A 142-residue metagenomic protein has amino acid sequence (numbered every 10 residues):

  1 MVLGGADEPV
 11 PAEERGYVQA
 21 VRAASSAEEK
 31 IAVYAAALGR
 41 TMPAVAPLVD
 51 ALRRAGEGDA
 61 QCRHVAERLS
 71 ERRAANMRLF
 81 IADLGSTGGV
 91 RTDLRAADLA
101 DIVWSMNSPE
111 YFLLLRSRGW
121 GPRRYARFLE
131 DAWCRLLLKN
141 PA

Functional and structural regions predicted by a protein language model:
M1-P43, A100: Hydrophobic alpha-helical connector segments
V2, R53, G119: Short, flexible helix/strand-to-coil boundary loops that buttress conserved ligand/catalytic motifs in alpha/beta
D7, A74, N107-Y111, L137: Short alpha-helix boundary/capping elements
R15-Q19, R53-A60, L94: Short linear capping/connector segments at secondary-structure termini
Y17, V49-L52, F112-L115: Generic hydrophobic alpha-helical segments
A32-R53, A60-T87, A97-D101, R127 (+1 more regions): Amphipathic alpha-helical packing segments from all-alpha helical-bundle domains
R63, L84-A132, N140-A142: Hydrophobic/aromatic-rich alpha-helical bundle segments in the mid-to-C-terminal region
